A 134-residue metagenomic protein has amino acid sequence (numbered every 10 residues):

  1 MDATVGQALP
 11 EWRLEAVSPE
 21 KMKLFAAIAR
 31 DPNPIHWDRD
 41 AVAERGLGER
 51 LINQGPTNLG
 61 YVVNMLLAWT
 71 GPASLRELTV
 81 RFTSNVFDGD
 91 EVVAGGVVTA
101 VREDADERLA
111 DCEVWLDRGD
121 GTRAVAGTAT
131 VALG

Functional and structural regions predicted by a protein language model:
M1-E11, N85-G134: HotDog/MaoC-like acyl-thioester-processing domains
M1-S74: Hot-dog-fold acyl-thioester-processing enzymes
N33-I35, G60, R76-E77, F82-T83 (+3 more regions): Short, intrinsically disordered/low-complexity patches at protein termini and at juxtamembrane boundaries
I35-A41, R76-E77, D104-D106, G121-T122: Glycine-rich loops and low-complexity Gly/Arg-rich segments that provide flexible linkers or classic glycine-based
A41-L47, F82, G127-T130: Short C-terminal domain-edge/linker segments immediately following a structured domain
L66-A94: Mid-chain, well-packed structural core segment of small domains
